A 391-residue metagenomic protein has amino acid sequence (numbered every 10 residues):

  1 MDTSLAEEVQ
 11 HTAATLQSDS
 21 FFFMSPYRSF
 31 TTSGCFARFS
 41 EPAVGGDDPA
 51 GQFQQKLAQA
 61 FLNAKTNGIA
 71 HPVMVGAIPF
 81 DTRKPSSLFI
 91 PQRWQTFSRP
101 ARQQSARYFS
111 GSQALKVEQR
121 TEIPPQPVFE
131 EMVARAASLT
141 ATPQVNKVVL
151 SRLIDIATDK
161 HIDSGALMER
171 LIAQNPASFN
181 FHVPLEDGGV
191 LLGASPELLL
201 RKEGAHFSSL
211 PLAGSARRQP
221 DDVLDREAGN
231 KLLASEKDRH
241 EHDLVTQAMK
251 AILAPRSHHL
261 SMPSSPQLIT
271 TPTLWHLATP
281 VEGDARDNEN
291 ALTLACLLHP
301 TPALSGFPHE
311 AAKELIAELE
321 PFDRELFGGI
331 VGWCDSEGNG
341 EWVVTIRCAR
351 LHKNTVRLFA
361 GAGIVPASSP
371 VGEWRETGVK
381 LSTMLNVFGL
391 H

Functional and structural regions predicted by a protein language model:
M1-Q52, D155-H161, G165: Short Lys/Arg-enriched alpha/beta "domain-start" segment
D19, P72-I78, V148, N180-P184 (+1 more regions): A short glycine-rich, hydrophobically flanked beta-strand micro-motif that places a catalytic Asp/Glu for divalent metal
F23-S40, A157-H240, S257-L260, G338-G361: An anion-binding catalytic pocket shared by soluble metabolic enzymes
T32-G34, F39-V44, Q95-P127, V133-A134 (+3 more regions): Contiguous alpha-helical scaffold segments within structured protein domains that host functional hotspots
P49-T158, I162-D163, H258, G389: Non-catalytic accessory segments adjacent to catalytic cores
G76, P143, L200, Q247 (+3 more regions): A residue-level signal for conserved active-site and pocket-lining positions in enzyme catalytic cores
L153-I154, L185-L191, M249-A251, P266-T273 (+1 more regions): A glycine-rich phosphate-binding loop feature that marks nucleotide/adenosyl-phosphate handling sites
P280-H391: Conserved hydrophobic core element of enzyme catalytic domains
